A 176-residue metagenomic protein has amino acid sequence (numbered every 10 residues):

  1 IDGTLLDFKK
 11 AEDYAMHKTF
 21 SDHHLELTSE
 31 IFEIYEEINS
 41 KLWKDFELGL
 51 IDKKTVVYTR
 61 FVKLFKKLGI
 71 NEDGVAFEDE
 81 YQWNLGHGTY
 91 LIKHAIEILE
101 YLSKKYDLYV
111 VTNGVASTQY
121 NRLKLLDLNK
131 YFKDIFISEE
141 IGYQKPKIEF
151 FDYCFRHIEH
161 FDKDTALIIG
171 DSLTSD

Functional and structural regions predicted by a protein language model:
I1-E37, K67: Active-site neighborhood of HAD-like aspartate-dependent phosphohydrolases
T4, A11, A116-S117, T174-S175: Conserved Rossmann-like nucleotide-cofactor binding loop
E12-H17, K54, Y58-V62, A116: An amphipathic alpha-helix signature
L27, D73, K130-D134, D162-A166: Short acidic capping loops at alpha-helix termini that bridge into adjacent secondary structure
K41-E80: A metal-dependent, Asp-based hydrolase signature
A76-D79, N84-G88, A95-K124, F132-S138 (+1 more regions): Substrate-recognition element of Asp-dependent hydrolases with the DxDx(T/V) motif
Q144-D176: Conserved Lys-Pro-Asp/Glu-containing loop-to-beta segment of HAD-superfamily phosphomonoesterases, centered on
